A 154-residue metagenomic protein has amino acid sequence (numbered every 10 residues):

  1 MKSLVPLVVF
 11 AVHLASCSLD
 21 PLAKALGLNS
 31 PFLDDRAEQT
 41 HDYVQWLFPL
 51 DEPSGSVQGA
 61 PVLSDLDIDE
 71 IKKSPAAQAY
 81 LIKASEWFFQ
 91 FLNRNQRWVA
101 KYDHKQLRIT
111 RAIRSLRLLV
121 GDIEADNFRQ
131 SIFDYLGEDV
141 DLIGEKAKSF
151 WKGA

Functional and structural regions predicted by a protein language model:
L4-Q96, I113-L116, I123-D126, S131 (+1 more regions): N-terminal leader regions that mediate targeting or early regulatory function
Q96-A154: Alpha-helical bundle/repeat cores within regulatory domains of eukaryotic proteins
